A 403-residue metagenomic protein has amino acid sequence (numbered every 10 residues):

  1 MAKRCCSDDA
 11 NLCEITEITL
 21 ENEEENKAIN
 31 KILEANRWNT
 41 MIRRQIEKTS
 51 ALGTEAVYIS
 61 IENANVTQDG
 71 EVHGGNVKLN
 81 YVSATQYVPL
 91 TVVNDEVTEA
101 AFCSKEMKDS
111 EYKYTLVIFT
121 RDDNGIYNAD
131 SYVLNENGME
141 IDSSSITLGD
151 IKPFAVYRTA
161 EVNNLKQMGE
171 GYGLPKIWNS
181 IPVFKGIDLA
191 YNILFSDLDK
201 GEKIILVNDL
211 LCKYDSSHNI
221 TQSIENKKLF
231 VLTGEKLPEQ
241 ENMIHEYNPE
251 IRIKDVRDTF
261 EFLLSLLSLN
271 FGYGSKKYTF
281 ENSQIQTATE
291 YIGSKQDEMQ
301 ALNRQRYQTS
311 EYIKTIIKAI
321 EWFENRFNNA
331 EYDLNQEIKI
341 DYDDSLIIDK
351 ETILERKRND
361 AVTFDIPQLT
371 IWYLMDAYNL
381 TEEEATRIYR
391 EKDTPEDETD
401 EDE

Functional and structural regions predicted by a protein language model:
M1-V162, F327, E331: Structured, mid-chain assembly/scaffold modules that mediate subunit interfaces within large macromolecular complexes
R44-I46, S60-I61, L198-V207, K277-N282 (+2 more regions): Short coil/turn segments at secondary-structure boundaries
S145-G293, E337, D341-I347: Extended, charged amphipathic alpha-helical segments
P182, L189, D255-F262, L266 (+4 more regions): Generic recognition of stable, solvent-exposed alpha-helical segments in well-folded globular domains
L266, N270-I338: C-terminal structural cap/anchor segments
F327-K357: C-terminal hydrophobic structural anchor segments that stabilize assembly/packing rather than catalytic chemistry
S345-D376: Periodic self-assembly scaffolds
R387-E403: Extended, compositionally biased alpha-helical segments that mediate assembly or anchoring
